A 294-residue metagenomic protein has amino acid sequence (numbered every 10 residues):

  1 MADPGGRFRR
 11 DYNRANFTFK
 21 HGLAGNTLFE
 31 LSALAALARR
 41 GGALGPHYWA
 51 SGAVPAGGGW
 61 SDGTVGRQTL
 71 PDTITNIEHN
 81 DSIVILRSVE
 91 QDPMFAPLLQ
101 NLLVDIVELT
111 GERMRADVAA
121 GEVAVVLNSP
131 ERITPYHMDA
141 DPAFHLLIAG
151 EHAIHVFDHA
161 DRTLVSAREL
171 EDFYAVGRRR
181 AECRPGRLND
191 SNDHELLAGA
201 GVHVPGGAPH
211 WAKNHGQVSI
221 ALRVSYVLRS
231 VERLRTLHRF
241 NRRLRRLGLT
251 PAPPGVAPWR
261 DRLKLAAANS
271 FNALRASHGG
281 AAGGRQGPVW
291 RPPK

Functional and structural regions predicted by a protein language model:
M1-Y174, A221, V227, V231-K294: N-terminal accessory scaffold of Fe(II)-dependent oxygenases
A149-H203, A208-P209: Double-stranded beta-helix
P185-L244: Catalytic core of Fe(II)/2-oxoglutarate
